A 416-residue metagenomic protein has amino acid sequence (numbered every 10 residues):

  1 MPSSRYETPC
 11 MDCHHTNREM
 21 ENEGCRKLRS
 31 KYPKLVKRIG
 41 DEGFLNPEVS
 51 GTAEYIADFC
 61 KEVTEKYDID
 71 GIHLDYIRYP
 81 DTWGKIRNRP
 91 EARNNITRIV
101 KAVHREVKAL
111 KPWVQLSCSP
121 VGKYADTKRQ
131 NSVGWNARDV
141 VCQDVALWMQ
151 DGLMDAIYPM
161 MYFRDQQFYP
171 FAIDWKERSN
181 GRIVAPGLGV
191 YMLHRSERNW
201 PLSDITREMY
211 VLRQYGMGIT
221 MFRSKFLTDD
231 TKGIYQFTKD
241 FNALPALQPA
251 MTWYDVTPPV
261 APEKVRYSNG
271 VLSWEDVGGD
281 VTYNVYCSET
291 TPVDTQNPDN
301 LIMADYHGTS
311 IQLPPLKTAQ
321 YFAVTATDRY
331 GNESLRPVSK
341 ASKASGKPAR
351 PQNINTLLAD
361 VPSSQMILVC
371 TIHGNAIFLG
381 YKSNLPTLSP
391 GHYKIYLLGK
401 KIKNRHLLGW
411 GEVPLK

Functional and structural regions predicted by a protein language model:
M1-K66: Active-site-adjacent "subsite" loops/lids of carbohydrate-active enzymes
I86-Q130, W135-S196: Glycoside hydrolase catalytic-domain groove-lining segments
V145-F168, A185-Y254: Substrate-binding cleft of secreted/luminal carbohydrate-active enzymes
G233-G279, Y330-P348: Pro/Thr/Ser/Gly-rich low-complexity, intrinsically disordered linker/stalk tracts
D276-P298, S364-Q365: Solvent-exposed loop/turn segments flanking beta-strands in beta-repeat/beta-sandwich domains
L313-E333: Beta-strand-rich modules
R350, I395-K416: C-terminal tail/sorting-segment detector
K382-G399: Short, surface-exposed loop/turn motifs with a glycine/proline- and acidic-biased composition
